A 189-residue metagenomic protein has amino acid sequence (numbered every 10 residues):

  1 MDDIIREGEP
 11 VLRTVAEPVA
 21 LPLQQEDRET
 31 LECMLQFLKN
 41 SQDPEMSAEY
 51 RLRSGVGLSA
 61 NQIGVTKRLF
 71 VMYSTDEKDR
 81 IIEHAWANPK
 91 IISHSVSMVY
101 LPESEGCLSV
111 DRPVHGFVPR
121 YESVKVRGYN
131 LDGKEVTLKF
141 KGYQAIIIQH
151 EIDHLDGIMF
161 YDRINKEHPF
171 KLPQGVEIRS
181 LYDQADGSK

Functional and structural regions predicted by a protein language model:
M1-K189: Positively charged
